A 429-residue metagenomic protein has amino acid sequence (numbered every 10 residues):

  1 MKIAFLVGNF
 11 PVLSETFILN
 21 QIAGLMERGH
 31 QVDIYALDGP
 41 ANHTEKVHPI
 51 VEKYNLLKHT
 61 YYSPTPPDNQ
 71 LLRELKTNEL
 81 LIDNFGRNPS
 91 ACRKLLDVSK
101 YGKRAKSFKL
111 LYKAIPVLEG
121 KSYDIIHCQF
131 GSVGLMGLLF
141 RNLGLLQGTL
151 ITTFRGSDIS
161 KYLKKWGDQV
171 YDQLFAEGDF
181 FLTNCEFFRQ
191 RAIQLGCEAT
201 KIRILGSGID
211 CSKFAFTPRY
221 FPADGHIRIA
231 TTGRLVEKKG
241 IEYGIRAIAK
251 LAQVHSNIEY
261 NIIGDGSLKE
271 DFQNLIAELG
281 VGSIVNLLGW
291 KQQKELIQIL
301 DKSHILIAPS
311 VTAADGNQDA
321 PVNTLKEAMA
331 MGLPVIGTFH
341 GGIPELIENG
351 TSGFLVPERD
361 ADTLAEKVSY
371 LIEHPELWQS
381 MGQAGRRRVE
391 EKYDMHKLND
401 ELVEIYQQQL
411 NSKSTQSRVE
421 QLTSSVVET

Functional and structural regions predicted by a protein language model:
K46, K161-K165, I193, A199 (+2 more regions): Acidic anion/phosphate-binding donor-loop and adjacent secondary structure in glycosyltransferase catalytic cores
L182, P218-K239, I245-I248, N261: Conserved donor-binding/catalytic core segment of Leloir-type glycosyltransferases
F187, G208: Carbohydrate-associated surface elements
Q273-K294: Nucleotide-activated donor-binding/catalytic signature segment of Leloir-type glycosyltransferases, i.e., the conserved
V281-I284, T363, Y370, L377-E404 (+1 more regions): A short, well-ordered alpha-helix in the C-terminal region of glycosyltransferases
I284, D301-G316, L333: Acidic donor-binding loop of glycosyltransferase active sites
A328-A330, P334-G337, I347: Short hydrophobic beta-strand element within catalytic cores of glycosyltransferases and related nucleotide-activated
L346-G350, F354-A361, Y370-E376: Conserved acidic donor-binding segment of nucleotide-sugar-dependent glycosyltransferases
